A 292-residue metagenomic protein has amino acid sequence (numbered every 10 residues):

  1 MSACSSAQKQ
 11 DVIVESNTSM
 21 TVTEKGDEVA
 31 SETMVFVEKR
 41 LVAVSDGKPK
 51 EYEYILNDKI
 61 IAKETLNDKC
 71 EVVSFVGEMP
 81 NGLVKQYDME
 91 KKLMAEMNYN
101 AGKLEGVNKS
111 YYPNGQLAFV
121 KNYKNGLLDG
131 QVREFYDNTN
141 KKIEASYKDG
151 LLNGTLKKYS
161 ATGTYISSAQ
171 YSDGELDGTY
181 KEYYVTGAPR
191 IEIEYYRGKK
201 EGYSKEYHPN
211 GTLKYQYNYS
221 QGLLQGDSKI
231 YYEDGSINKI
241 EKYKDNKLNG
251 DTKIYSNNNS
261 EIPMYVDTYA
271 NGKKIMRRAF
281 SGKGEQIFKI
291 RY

Functional and structural regions predicted by a protein language model:
M1-S2: Sec-dependent bacterial lipoprotein signal peptides
S5-Y112, Q116-S160, T164-Y184, A188-Y207 (+2 more regions): Periodic aromatic/glycine/histidine/acidic cluster detector with a strong bias toward beta-strand repeat architectures
